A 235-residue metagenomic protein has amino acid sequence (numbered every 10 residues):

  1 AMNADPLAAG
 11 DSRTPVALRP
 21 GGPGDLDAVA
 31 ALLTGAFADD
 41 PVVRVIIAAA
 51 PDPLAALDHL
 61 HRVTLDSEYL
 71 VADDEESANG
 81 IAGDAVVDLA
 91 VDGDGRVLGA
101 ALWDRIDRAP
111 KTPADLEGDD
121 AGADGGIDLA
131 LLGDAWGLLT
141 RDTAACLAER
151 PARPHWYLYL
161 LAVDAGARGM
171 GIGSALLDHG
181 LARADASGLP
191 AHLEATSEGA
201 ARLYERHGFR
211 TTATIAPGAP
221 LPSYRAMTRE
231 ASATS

Functional and structural regions predicted by a protein language model:
A17-A31, G35, D39: A short beta-loop-alpha structural element at the N-terminal edge of CoA-dependent acyl/N-acetyltransferase catalytic
A31-P51, T64-E68: Helix-loop element at the rim of GNAT/NAT acetyltransferase active sites that forms part of the acceptor-substrate
D66-A101, D164: Conserved beta-hairpin
E75, R96-A162, R168, G218-A219: Conserved acyl-donor/pantetheine-binding loop and adjacent beta-alpha core of acyl/acetyltransferases and related
P154-W156, R183-T196: Conserved GNAT acetyl-CoA-binding A-motif
Y159-R168, H192-A201, G218-P222, R229-E230: Conserved beta-strand-loop-alpha-helix junction that forms the acyl-donor binding cleft
L160-V163, G169-A182, R206: Conserved acetyl-CoA-binding loop-helix of GNAT-fold acetyltransferases
M170, S174, A186-G188, S197-T214 (+1 more regions): Conserved active-site alpha-helix within GNAT-family acetyltransferase domains
